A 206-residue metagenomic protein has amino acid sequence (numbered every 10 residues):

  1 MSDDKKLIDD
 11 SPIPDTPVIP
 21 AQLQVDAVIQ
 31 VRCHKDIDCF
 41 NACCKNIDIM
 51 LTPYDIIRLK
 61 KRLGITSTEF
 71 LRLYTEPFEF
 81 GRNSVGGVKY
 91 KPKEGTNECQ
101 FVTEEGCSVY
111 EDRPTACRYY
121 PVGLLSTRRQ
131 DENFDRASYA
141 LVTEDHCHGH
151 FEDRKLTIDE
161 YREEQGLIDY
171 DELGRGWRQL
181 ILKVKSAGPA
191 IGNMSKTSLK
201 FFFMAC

Functional and structural regions predicted by a protein language model:
M1-A42, D48-C206: Short loop/turn segments that flank or connect secondary-structure elements
